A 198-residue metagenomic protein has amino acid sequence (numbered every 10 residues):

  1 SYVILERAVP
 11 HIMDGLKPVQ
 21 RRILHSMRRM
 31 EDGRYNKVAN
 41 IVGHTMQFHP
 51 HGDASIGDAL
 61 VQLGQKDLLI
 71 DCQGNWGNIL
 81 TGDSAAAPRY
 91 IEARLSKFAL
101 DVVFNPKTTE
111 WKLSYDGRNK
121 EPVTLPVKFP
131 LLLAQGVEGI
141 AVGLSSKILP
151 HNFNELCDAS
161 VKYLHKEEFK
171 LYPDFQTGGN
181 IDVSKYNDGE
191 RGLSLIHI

Functional and structural regions predicted by a protein language model:
S1-G192: Catalytic phosphate-handling regions of large nucleic-acid enzymes and associated NTPases
I196-I198: Conserved small/polar residues in nucleotide/adenosyl-binding loops
